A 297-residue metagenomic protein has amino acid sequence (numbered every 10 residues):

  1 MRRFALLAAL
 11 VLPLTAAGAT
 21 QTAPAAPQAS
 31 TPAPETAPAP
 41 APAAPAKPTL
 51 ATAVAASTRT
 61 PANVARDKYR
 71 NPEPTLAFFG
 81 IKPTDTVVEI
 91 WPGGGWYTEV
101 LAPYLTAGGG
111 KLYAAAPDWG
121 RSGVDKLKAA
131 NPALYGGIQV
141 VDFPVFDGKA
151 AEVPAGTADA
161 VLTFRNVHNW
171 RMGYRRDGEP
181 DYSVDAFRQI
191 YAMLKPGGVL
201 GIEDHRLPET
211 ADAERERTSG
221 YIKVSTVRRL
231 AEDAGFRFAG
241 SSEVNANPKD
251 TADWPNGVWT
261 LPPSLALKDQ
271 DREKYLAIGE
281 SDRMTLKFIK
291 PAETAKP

Functional and structural regions predicted by a protein language model:
A46, L50-P83, V100: Class I SAM-dependent methyltransferase Rossmann-like catalytic core, especially the SAM/SAH-binding loop
K82-G93: Conserved class I S-adenosyl-L-methionine
T84, A107-G109, L194-L200: Short glycine-dipeptide loop
A102-T106, D177-P196: A short glycine-rich, Lys/Arg-flanked "PGG" loop and its adjoining helix->strand segment in the class I
V124-E152: S-adenosyl-L-methionine
A150-V161, R165: A short acidic, Gly/Pro-enriched loop at the edge of an enzyme's catalytic core that lines a small-molecule cofactor
D212-S241: Conserved Class I S-adenosyl-L-methionine
T251-P297: Core SAM-dependent methyltransferase catalytic element
